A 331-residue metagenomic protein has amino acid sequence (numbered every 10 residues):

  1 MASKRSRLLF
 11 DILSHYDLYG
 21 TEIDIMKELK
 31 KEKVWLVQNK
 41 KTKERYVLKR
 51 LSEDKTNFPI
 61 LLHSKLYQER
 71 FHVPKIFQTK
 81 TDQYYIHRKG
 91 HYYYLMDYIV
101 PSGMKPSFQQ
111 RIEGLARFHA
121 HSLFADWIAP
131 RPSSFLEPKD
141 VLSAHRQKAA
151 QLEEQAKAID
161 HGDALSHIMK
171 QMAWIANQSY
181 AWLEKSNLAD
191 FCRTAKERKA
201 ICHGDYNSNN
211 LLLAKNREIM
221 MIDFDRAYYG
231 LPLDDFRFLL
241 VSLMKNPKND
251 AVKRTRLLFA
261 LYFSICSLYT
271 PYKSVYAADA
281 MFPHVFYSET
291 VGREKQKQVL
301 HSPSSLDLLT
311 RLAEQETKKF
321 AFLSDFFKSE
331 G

Functional and structural regions predicted by a protein language model:
L13-K40: ATP-binding glycine-rich phosphate-binding loop
V34-N39, L183-D234: Active-site acidic catalytic loop and adjacent metal/ATP-binding pocket of ATP-dependent phosphoryl transfer enzymes
T42-P130: ATP-binding pocket architecture of kinase catalytic cores
E53, A129-I201, L257, D307-R311: ATP-dependent phospho-/nucleotidyl transfer catalytic cores
H91-K105, A149-Q155, L239, P283-S302: A glycine-centered beta->alpha junction motif in the catalytic cores of kinase/phosphotransferase enzymes
L233-L268, F282-D307: Active-site activation/catalytic loop segments of kinase-like enzymes and analogous catalytic loops in related
V275-F282: Central hydrophobic cores of alpha-helical transmembrane segments in multi-pass integral membrane proteins
R293-G331: Helical subdomain adjoining the active site within ATP-dependent kinase catalytic cores
